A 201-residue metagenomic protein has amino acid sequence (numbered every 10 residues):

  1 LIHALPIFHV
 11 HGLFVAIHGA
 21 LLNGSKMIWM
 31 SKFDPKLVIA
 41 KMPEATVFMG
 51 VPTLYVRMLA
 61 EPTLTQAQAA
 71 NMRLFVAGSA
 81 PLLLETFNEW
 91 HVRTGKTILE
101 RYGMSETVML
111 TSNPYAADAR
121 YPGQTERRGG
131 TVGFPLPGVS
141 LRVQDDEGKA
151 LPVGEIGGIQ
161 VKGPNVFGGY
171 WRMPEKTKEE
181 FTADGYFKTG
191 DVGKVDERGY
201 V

Functional and structural regions predicted by a protein language model:
L5: Active-site beta-alpha turn of Rossmann-fold NAD(P)-dependent dehydrogenases/reductases
F8-V47, E61, Y115: Conserved AMP-binding/adenylation subdomain of ANL enzymes
L22, M42-G50, L59-R127, S140 (+1 more regions): Gly/Ser/Thr-rich phosphate-binding loop
D34, L54-Y55, L82, V166: Alpha-helix capping/helix-boundary segments
P35-I39, Q66, K178: Short hydrophobic/charged patches on amphipathic alpha-helices used for structural packing and interfaces
G130, F134-P135, K149-G154, G158-V201: Conserved ATP-binding/catalytic segment of the ANL
S140-L141, V192: Generic short beta-strand
